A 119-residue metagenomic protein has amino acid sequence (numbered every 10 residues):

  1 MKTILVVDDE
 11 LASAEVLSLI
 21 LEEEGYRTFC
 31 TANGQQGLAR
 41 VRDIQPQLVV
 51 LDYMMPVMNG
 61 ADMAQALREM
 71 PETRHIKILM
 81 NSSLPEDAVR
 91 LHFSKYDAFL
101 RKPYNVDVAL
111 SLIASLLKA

Functional and structural regions predicted by a protein language model:
E15-E23: Charged docking surfaces used in two-component/phosphorelay signaling
G25-A32, R40: Short hydrophobic/Thr-rich beta-strand motif most characteristic of the beta2 strand and flanking loop of CheY-like
R42-I44, R68-R74, S94: Conserved phosphotransfer cores of two-component systems
D52: Active-site residues of response regulator receiver
M55: Receiver (REC) domain active-site loop signature in two-component systems and cognate sites in sensor histidine kinases
L79-N81: Hydrophobic/aromatic residues positioned on beta-strands within the core alpha/beta folds
Y104-S115: C-terminal output helix
